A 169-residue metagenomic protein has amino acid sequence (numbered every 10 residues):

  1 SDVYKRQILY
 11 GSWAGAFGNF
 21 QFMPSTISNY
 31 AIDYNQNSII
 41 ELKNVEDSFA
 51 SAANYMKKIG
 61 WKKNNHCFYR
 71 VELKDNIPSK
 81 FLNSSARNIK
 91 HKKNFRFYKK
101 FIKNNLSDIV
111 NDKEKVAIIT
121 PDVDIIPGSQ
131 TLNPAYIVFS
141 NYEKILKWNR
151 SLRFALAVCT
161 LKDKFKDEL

Functional and structural regions predicted by a protein language model:
D2-Y4: Short, small-residue-biased leader/transition segments that mark boundaries at the very start of proteins
R6-S12: A structural signal for short loop-to-beta-strand junctions that line the ligand-binding cleft of periplasmic/secreted
A16-I32, A52: Substrate-binding/active-site groove segments that recognize and process beta-1,4-linked N-acetyl-hexosamine
D33-L42: Acidic, glycine-anchored loop motifs typical of Ca2+
A53-M56, C159: Non-transmembrane alpha-helical segments in soluble domains of secreted/periplasmic/extracellular proteins
K58-N65: Bacterial peptidoglycan biogenesis and beta-lactam-recognition machinery
N65-D75: Short catalytic/ligand-gating loop segments at beta-alpha or beta-beta junctions within enzyme catalytic domains
K74-L169: C-terminal soluble interaction/assembly domains
